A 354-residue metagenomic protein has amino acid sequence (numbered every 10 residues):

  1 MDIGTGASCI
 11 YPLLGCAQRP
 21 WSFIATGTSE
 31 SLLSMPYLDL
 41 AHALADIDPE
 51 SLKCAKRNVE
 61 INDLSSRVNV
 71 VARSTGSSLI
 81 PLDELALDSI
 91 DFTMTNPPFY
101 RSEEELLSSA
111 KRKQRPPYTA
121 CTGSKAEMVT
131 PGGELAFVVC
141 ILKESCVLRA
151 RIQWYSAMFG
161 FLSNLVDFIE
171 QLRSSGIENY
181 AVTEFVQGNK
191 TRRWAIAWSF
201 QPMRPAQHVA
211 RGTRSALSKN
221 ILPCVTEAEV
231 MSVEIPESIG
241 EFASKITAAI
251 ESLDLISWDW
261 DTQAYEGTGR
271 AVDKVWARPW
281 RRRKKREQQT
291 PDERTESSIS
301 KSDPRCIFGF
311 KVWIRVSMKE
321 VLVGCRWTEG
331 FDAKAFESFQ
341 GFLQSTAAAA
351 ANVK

Functional and structural regions predicted by a protein language model:
D2-I10, T26-T28, A45: Class I SAM-dependent methyltransferase "Motif I" SAM/SAH-binding loop
A7-W21, S34-A41: Conserved SAM-binding loop of SAM-dependent methyltransferases across substrates and taxa, primarily the Class I
Q18-I24, D39-H42, V147-W154: Short, surface-exposed connector motifs at secondary-structure boundaries
T28-L38, A45-T95, Y100: S-adenosyl-L-methionine
D91-A136: Mobile active-site "lid"/loop adjacent to the S-adenosyl-L-methionine
K125-V182: Conserved Class I SAM-dependent methyltransferase catalytic core
F161-R211: Class I S-adenosyl-L-methionine
S199-K354: Polybasic, low-complexity RNA-engagement segments
